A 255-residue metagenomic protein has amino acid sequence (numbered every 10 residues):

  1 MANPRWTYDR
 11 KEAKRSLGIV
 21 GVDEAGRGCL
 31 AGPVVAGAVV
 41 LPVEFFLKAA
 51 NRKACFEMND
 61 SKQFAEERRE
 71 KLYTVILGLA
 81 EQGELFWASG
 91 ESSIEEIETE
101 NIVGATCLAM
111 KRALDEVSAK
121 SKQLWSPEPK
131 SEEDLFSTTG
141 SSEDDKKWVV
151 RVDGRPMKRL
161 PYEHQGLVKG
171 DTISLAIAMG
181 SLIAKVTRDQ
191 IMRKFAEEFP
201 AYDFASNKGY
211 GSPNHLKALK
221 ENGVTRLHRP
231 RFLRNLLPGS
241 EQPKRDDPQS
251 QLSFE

Functional and structural regions predicted by a protein language model:
M1-E255: RNase H-like, Mg2+-dependent phosphodiesterase core, and more generally RNA phosphate-backbone-engaging helix-loop
